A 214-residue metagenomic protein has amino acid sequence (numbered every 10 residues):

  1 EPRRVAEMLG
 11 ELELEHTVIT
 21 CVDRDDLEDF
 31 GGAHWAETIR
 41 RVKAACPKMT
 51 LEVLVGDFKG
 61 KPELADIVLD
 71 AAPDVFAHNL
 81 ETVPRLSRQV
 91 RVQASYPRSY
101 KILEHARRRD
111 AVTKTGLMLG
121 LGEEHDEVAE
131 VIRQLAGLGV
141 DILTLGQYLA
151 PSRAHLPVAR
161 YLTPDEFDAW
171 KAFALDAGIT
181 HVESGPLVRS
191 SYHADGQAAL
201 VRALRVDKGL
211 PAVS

Functional and structural regions predicted by a protein language model:
E1-E37: A glycine-rich phosphate/pyrophosphate-binding beta-strand-loop-alpha-helix module
R3-E13, E37-M49, D70-A71, A94-S214: Auxiliary Fe-S-binding modules of radical SAM enzymes
T17-I19, L51, F76-H78, L143 (+1 more regions): Hydrophobic residues within beta-strands of alpha/beta enzymes
V18-E28, F58-K61, D74-Y96, V112-K114 (+2 more regions): Conserved radical SAM core fold
F30-A33, K61-D70: Distinct, well-ordered alpha-helical segments
K48-K61: Short, surface-exposed recognition loops or helix-turn segments adjacent to catalytic cores
